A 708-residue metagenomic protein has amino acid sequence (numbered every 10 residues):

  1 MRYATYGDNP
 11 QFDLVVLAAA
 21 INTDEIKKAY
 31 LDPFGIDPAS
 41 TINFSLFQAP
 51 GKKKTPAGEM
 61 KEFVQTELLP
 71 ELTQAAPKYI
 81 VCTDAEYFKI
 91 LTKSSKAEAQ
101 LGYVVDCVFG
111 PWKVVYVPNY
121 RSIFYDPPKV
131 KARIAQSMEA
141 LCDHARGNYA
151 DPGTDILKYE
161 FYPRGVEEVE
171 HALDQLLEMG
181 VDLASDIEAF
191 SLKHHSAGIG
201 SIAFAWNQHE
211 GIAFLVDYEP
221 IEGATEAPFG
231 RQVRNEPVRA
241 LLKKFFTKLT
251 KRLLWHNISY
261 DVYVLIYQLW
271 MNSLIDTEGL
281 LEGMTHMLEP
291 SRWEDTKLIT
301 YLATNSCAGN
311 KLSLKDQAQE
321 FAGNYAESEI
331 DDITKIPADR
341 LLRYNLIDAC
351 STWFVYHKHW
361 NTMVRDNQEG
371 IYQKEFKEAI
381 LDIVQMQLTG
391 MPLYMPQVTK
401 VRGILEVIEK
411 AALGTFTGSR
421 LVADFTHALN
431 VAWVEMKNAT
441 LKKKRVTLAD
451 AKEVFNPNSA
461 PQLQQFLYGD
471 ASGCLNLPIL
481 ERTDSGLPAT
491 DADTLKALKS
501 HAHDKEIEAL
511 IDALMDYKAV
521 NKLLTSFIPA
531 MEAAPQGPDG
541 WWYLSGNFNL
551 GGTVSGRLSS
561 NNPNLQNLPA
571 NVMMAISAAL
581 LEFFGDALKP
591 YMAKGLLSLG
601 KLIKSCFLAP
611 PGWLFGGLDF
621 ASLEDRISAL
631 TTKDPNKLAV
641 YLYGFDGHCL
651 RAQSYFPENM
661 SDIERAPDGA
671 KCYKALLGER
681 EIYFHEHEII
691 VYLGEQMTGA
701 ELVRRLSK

Functional and structural regions predicted by a protein language model:
M1-D151: A polyanion-binding, active-site-adjacent surface
P33, T92-F124, P128-V130, A205-N207 (+2 more regions): Metal-dependent phosphoesterase core characteristic of DEDDh/y 3'-5' exonuclease domains
I36, Q48-K61, S191-H256: Conserved non-catalytic scaffold segment of RNase H-like nuclease domains
K78-A85, A184, T250-D261, F615-G617: Acidic beta-strand-to-loop metal/phosphate-binding motif
K89, L192-K193, I202, I258-I275 (+3 more regions): Short active-site loop/helix that positions an aromatic residue
D143-F229, G283-H286, P290, G309 (+8 more regions): Conserved "right-hand" nucleotidyltransferase catalytic core of DNA-directed polymerases
N272-L280, S472-D484, L580, T632-Y643 (+1 more regions): Cytochrome P450 catalytic domain signature, combining two hallmark sequence patches
